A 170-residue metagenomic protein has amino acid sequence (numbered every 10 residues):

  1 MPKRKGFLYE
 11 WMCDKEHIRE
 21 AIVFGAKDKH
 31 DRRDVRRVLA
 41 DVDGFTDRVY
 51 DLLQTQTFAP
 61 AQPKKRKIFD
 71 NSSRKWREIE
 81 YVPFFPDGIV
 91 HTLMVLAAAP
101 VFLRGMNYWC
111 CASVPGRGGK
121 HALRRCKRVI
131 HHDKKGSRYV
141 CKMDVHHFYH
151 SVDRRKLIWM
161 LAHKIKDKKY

Functional and structural regions predicted by a protein language model:
M1-D47: Non-catalytic, polymerase-adjacent accessory regions of viral genome-replication enzymes
M1-Y9, K15, V95-D153: Active-site-proximal segment of RNA-dependent polymerases
M12-D28, A61-F69, V95-V101, H131: Short, compositionally biased low-complexity segments
K29-R37, K64-H91, G105-R117: Short, conserved non-catalytic motifs in the polymerase core
V38-Q62: Amphipathic alpha-helical blocks
L53, S72, P86, A97-F102 (+2 more regions): Generic hydrophobic/packing signal
P86-V90, A122, D153-L157, K166 (+1 more regions): Hydrophobic (often cysteine-bearing) scaffold residues that line and stabilize catalytic clefts of nucleotide/cofactor
L161: Carboxylate/His-rich catalytic cores and anion/metal-binding grooves
